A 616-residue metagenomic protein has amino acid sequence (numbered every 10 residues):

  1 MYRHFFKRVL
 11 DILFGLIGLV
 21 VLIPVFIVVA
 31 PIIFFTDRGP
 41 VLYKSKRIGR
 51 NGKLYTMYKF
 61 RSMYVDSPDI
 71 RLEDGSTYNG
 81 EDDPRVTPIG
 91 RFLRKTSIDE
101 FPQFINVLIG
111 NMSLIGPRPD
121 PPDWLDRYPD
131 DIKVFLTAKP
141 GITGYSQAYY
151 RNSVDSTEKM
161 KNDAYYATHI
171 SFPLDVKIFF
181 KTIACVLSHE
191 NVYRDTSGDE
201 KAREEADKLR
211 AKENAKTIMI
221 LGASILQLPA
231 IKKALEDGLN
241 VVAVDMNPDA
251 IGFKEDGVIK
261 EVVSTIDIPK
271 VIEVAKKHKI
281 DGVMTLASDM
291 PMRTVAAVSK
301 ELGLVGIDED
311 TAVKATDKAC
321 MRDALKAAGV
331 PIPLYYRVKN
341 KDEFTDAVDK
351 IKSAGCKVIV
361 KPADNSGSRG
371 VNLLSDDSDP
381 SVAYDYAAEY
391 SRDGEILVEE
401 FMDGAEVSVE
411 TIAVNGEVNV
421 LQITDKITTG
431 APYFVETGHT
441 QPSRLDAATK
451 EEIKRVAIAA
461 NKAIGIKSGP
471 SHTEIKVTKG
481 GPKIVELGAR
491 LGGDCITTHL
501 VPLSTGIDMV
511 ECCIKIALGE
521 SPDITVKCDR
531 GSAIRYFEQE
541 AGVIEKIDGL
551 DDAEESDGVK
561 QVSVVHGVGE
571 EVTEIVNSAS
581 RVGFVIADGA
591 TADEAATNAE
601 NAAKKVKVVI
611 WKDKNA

Functional and structural regions predicted by a protein language model:
M1-V65, F172, K177-L209: A hydrophobic, helix-centered structural microdomain
Y43-R85, T143-K161: Short, glycine-rich, amphipathic interfacial segments at transmembrane boundaries or analogous
P102-L209: Hydrophobic structural segments characteristic of membrane proteins
K208-T311, D342, Q539, H566-S580 (+2 more regions): ATP-binding N-terminal substructure of ATP-dependent carboxylate-amine bond-forming enzymes
K300-G370, S375: A conserved helix-loop-beta module that forms one wall/lid of the active-site cleft in ATP-utilizing catalytic domains
V371-P482, L491: Internal nucleotide-binding/catalytic subdomain
E451-T473, K479, G488-I547: Active-site "cap" helix and flanking loop/linker of ATP-utilizing ligase/carboxylase catalytic domains
F537-E571: Glycine-rich active-site loop/lid that clamps phosphate-bearing ligands
